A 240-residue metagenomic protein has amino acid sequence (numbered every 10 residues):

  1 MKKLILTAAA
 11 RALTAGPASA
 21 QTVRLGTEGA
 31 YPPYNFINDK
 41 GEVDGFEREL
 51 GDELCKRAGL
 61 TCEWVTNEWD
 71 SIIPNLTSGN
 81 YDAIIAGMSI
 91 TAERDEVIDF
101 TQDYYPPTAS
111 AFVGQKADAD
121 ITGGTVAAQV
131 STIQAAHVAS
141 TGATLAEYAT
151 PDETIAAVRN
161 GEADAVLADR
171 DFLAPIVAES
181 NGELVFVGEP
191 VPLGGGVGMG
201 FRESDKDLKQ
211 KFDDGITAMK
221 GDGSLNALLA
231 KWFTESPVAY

Functional and structural regions predicted by a protein language model:
M1-A20: Gram-negative bacterial Sec-dependent N-terminal signal peptides
Q21-G87: Extracytoplasmic small-molecule ligand-binding "clamshell" domains of the periplasmic binding protein/Venus flytrap
R48, W64-P74, V130-S131, A146-N160 (+2 more regions): Short helix-initiation/N-cap motifs at beta->coil->alpha
E49-R57, K116, G124-T125, Q129-Q134 (+1 more regions): Extended ligand-binding regions for polar small-molecule ligands
L60, S89, R94-E96, F100-A146: A conserved helix-loop-strand patch within extracytoplasmic ligand-binding domains of the periplasmic binding
T61, H137-E153, F186, I216-Y240: Ligand-binding clefts/hinges and TM-proximal coupling segments of bilobed small-molecule sensing domains
S71, M88-V97, D164-L193: A ligand-binding cleft/hinge motif common to bilobed small-molecule-binding domains
P106-A111, A174, A178-T217, E235-Y240: Periplasmic-binding protein-like
